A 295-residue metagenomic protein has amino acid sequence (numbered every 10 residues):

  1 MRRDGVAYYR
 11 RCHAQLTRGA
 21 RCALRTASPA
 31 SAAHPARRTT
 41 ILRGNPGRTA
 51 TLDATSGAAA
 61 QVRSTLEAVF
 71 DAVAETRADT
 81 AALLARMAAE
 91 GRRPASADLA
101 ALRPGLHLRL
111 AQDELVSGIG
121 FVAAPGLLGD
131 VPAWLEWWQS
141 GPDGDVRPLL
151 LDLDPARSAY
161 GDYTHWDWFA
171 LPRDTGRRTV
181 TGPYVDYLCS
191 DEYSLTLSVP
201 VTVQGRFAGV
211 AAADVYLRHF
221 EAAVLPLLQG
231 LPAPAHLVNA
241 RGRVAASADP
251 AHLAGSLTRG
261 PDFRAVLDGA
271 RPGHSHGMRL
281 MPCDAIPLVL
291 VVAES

Functional and structural regions predicted by a protein language model:
R37-A97, E192-S194: Juxtamembrane extracytoplasmic/periplasmic/luminal helical "stalk" adjacent to the first N-terminal
F70, A74, S96-L110, L217 (+1 more regions): Short amphipathic alpha-helical segments
A81, L106-E114, R173, L225-Q229: Short regulatory alpha-helical segment in sensory/regulatory domains of signaling proteins that mediates
E114-T175, A246-A251: Extracellular/periplasmic ligand-sensing ectodomains of membrane signal-transduction proteins
T164-T179, F263-S275: Soluble sensory domains of the PAS superfamily and closely related sensory modules
S190-V224, V291-E294: Conserved beta-strands of PAS-like sensory domains
V215-A245: Solvent-exposed, extracytoplasmic
H252, R259-S295: Extracellular/periplasmic juxtamembrane segments that couple receptor/chemosensory ectodomains to their
